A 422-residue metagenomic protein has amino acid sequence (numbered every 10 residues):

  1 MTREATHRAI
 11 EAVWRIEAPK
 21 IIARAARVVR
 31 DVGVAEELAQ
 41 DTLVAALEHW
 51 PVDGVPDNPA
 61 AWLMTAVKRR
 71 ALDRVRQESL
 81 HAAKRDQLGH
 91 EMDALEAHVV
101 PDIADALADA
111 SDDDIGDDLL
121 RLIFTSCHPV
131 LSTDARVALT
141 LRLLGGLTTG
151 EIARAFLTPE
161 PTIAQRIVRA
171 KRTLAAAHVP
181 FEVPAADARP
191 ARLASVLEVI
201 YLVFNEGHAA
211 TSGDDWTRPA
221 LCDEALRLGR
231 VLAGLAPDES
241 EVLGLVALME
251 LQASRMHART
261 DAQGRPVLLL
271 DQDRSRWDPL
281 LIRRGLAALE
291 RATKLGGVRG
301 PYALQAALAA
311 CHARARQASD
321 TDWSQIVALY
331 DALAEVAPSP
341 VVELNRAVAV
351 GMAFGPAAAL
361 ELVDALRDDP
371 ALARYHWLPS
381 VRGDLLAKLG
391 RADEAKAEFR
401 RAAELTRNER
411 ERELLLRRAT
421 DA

Functional and structural regions predicted by a protein language model:
M1-A23, G33-E36, P190-E198: A short, charge-rich alpha-helical start-of-domain segment used by transcription regulators
V13-V32, A45-H49, F124-H128, A209-S212 (+1 more regions): Amphipathic, Lys/Arg- and hydrophobic-enriched alpha-helical face
L43-L47, D57-D86, K171: Σ70-family region 2.3-2.4 aromatic/basic alpha-helix that recognizes the −10 promoter and nucleates DNA melting
E78, D86-D134, R142-E151, T158-D331: Amphipathic helix-loop-helix modules that constitute alpha-helical solenoid scaffolds
G229, A236, G296, Y330 (+4 more regions): Alpha-helical junction/boundary sensor with strong preference for TPR arrays
L245, M249-Q252, Q305, A309 (+4 more regions): "A position-specific structural signal for the A-helix of alpha-solenoid helical repeats
